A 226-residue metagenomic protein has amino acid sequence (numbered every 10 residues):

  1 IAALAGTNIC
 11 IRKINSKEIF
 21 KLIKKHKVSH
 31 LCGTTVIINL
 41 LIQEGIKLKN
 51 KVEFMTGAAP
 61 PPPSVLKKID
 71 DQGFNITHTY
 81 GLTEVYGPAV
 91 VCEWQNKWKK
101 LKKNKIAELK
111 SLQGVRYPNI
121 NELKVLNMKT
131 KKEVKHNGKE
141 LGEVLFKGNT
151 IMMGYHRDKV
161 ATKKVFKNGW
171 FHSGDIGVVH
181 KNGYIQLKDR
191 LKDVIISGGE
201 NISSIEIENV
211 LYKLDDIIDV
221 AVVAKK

Functional and structural regions predicted by a protein language model:
A3-L4, K25-G33, L41-E108, E122 (+1 more regions): Gly/Ser/Thr-rich phosphate-binding loop
G6-H26, T35, I202-I207: ATP-dependent adenylate-forming carboxylate-activation enzymes
L31, G148, M153-G154, I176-K226: AMP-binding/adenylate-forming catalytic core of the ANL superfamily
N50, N119, D216-D219: Glycine-centered tight turns that cap/initiate beta-strands
A58, G81, G114, D175 (+1 more regions): Active-site glycine-centered loops adjacent to acidic/histidine catalytic or metal-binding residues that shape
T77-E84, G114-V115, V223-K225: Beta-strand->loop->alpha-helix junctions that form or flank phosphate-binding loops in nucleotide-handling enzymes
N104-K110, K139, N149-G174, L191-K192 (+2 more regions): Conserved ANL (AMP-binding/adenylate-forming) active-site segment centered on the GW(Y/F)…HTG consensus within
R116-L145, K181-N182: Conserved beta-loop-beta connector loops within the AMP-binding
